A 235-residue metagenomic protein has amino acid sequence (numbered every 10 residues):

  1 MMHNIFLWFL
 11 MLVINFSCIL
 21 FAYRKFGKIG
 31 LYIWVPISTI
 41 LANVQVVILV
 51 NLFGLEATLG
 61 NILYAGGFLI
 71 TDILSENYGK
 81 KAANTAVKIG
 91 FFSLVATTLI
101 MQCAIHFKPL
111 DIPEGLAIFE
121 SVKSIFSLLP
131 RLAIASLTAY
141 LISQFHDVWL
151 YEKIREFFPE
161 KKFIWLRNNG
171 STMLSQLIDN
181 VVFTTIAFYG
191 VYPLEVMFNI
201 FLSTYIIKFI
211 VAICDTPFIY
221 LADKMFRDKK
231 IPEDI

Functional and structural regions predicted by a protein language model:
M1-L74, K81, V95: Hydrophobic transmembrane alpha-helices
F9, Y32-I33, I62, V87 (+4 more regions): Hydrophobic alpha-helical transmembrane segments
I40, G90-F91, V95, L137 (+3 more regions): Transmembrane helix-bundle signature of multi-pass membrane transporters/permeases
K88, F92-P113, Y140-Q144, V148: Transmembrane alpha-helix/helix-exit interface in multi-pass inner-membrane proteins
A104-R131: Membrane-interface interhelical connector segments
S127, R131, A135, A139 (+2 more regions): Membrane-embedded alpha-helical bundles of multi-pass transporters/translocases, especially carrier/permease families
I154-L166: Membrane interface segments of multi-pass transport proteins and intramembrane proteases
T172, N180-Y189: A structural feature that tracks compact, well-ordered secondary-structure segments with a strong bias toward
